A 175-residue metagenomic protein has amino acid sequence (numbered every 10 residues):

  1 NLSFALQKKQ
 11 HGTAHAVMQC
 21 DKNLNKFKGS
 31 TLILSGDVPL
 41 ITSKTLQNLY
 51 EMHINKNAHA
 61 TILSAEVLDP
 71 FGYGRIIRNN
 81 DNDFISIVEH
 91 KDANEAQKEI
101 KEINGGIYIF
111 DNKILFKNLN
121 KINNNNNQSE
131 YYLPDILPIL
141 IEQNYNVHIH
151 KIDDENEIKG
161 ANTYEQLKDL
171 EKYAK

Functional and structural regions predicted by a protein language model:
N1-L2, Y145: A short helix-to-beta-strand connector/capping loop
L2-D81, I109, K117-I122: Conserved beta-loop-beta/alpha segment of the NTase-like Rossmann-fold superfamily that binds/positions NTPs
F84-I158, N162-D169, A174: Catalytic-core segments of class I nucleotidyltransferases/pyrophosphorylases that form NMP-activated intermediates
